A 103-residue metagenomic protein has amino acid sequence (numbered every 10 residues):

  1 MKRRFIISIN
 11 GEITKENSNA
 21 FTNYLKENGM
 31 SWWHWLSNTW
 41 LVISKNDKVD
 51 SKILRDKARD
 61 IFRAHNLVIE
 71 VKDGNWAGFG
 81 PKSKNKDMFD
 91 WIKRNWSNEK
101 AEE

Functional and structural regions predicted by a protein language model:
M1-G11: Short glycine-/aliphatic-rich beta-strand segments at the starts of folded cytosolic domains
M1-K2, W33-V42: Short glycine-rich, basic-tinged beta-strand/loop micro-motifs
F5, W40, N66: A broad, low-specificity signal marking well-ordered, structured residues that form hydrophobic/aromatic
S8-N10, V42-K45: Short hydrophobic/aromatic beta-strand micro-patches that form the beta-sheet surface supporting nucleotide- or nucleic
I9-E27: Short amphipathic alpha-helix segments
T22-S31, I43-E103: Charged interaction segments
